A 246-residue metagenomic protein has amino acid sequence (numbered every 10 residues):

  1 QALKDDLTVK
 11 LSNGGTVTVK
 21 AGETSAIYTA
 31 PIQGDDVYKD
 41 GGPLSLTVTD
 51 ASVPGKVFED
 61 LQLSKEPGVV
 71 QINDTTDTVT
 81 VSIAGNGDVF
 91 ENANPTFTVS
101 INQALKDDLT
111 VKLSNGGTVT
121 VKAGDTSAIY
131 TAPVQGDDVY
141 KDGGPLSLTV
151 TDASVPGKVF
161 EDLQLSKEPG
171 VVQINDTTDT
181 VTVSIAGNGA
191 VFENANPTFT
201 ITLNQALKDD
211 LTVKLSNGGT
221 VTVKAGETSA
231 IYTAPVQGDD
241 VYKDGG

Functional and structural regions predicted by a protein language model:
Q1-G246: Short boundary segments that mark the start of a structured unit
